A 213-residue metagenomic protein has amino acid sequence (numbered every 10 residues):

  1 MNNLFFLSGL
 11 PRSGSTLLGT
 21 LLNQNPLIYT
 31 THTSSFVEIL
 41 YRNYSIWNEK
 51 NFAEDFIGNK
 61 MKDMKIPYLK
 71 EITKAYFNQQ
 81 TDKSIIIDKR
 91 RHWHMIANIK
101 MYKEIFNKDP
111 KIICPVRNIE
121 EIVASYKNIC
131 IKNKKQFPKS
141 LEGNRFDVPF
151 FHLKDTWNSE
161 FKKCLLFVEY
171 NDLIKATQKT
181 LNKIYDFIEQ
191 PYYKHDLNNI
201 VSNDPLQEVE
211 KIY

Functional and structural regions predicted by a protein language model:
M1-T73, N203-Q207: PAPS-dependent sulfotransferase catalytic core
N2, T81-S84: Short, high-confidence coil segments that cap the C-terminus of an alpha-helix and link into the following beta-strand
T31, H195-D196: Short, hydrophobic secondary-structure boundary micro-motifs
N51-D55, K135, Y213: Short, structured secondary-structure boundary patches
F77-Q79: Glycine-rich helix-loop-beta junction characteristic of Rossmann-like nucleotide cofactor-binding loops
S84-H195, L206, E210-I212: PAPS-dependent sulfotransferase catalytic domain
N198-I200: Acidic/histidine-enriched alpha-helical segments
